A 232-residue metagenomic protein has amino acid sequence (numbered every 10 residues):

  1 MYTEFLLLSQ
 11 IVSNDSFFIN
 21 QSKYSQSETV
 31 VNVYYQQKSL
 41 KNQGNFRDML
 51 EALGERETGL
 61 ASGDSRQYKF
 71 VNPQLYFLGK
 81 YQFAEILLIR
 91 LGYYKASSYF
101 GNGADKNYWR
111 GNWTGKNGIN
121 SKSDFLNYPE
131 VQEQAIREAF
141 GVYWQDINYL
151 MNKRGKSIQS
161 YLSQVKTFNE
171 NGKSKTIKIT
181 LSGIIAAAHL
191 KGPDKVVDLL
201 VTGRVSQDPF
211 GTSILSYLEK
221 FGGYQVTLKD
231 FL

Functional and structural regions predicted by a protein language model:
Y2-F5, Q10-N32, Q36-Q67, N72-Q74 (+3 more regions): Non-catalytic cell-wall polysaccharide-engagement segments
L78, F83: A conserved catalytic-core signature of glycosyltransferases
K106-N107: Aromatic- and Gly/Pro-rich amphipathic surface segment
